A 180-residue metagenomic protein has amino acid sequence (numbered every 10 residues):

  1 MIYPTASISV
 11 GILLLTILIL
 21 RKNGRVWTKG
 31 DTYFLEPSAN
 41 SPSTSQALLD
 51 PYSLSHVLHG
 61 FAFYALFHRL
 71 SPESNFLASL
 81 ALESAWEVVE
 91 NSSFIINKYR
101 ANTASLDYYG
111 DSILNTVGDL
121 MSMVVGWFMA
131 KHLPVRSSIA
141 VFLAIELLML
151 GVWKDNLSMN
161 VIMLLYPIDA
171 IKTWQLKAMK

Functional and structural regions predicted by a protein language model:
M1-Y108, S112-I113, V124-K180: Bulky hydrophobic segments
